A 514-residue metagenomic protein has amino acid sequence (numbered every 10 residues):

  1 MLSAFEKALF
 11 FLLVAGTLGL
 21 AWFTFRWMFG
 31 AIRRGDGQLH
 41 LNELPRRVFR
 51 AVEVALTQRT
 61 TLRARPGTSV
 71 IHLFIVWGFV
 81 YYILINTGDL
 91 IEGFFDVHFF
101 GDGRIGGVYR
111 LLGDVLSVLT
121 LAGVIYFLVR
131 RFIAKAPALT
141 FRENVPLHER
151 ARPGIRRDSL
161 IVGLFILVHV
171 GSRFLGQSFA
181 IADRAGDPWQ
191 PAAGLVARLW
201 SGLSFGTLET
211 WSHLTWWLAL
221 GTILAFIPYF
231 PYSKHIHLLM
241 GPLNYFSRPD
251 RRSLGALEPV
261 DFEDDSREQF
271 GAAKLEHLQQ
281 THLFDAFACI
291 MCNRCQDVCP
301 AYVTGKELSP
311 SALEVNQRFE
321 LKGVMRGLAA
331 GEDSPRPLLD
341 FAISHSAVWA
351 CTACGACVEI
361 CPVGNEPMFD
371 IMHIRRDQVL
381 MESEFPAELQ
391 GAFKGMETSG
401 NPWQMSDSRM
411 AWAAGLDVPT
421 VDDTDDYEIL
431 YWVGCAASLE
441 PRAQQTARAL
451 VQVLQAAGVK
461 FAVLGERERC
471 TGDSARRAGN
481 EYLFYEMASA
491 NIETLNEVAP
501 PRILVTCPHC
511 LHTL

Functional and structural regions predicted by a protein language model:
L2-I133, H277-A286, A312-E314, L321-L514: Iron-sulfur-cluster electron-transfer modules
L13-A21, T120-V124, L167-V168, T210-F246: Alpha-helical membrane-embedded segments
A21-H40, I91-F95, Y126-F141, L175-W189 (+3 more regions): Juxtamembrane/interface segments at transmembrane-helix termini
I32-A55, K135-G154, P188-W200, L239-E268 (+3 more regions): Juxtamembrane inter-helical linkers in multi-pass membrane proteins
L73-L84, L160-R184: Hydrophobic alpha-helical membrane-insertion segments
I91-V108, F141-R150, S178-W211: Membrane-interfacial helical/loop segments at transmembrane boundaries in membrane proteins
V115-V118, G123-L167, G171: A conserved hydrophobic secondary-structure block that centers on an alpha-helix together with its immediately flanking
H213, I227-C351, S399: Ferredoxin-type iron-sulfur electron-transfer modules and their immediate structural context
